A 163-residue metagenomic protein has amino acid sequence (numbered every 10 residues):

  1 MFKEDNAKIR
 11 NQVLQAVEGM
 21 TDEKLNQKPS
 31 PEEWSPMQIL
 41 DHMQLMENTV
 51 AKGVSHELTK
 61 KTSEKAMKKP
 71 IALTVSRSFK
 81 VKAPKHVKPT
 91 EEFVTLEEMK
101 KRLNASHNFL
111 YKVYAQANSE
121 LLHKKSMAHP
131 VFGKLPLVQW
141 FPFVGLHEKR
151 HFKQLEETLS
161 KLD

Functional and structural regions predicted by a protein language model:
F2, N6-M43: Long, hydrophobic N-terminal alpha-helical segment
N6, R10, M99-L103, F141-V144: Hydrophobic packing residues in well-ordered alpha-helices of helical domains and bundles
A7-K8, D22, N104, H123 (+1 more regions): Short hydrophobic/aromatic segments of transmembrane alpha-helices and their interfaces
R10, L14-E18, E47-A51, S55 (+3 more regions): Structural signal for well-ordered, non-membrane alpha-helices
P29-L73, E120-D163: Short, contiguous alpha-helical
A72-H123: Acidic/histidine-rich alpha-helical segments that form the ligand environment of transition-metal centers
